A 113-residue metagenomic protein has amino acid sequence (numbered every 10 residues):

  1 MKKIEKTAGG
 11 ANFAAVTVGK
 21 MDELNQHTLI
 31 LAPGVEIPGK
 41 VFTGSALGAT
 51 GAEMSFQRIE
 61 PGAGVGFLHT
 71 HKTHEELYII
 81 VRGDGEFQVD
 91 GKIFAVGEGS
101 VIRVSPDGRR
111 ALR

Functional and structural regions predicted by a protein language model:
M1-G51, P61, F67: A short, N-terminal "cap"/entry segment at the start of jelly-roll beta-barrel domains of the cupin/DSBH fold
T43, S55-R58, S100, R110: Hydrophobic/aromatic beta-strand elements that line small-molecule binding cavities or substrate pockets in beta-rich
G44, E60, V81, G97 (+2 more regions): Residue-level detector of conserved, well-ordered beta-strand and adjacent loop positions that form binding/recognition
T50, Q88-K92: Short strand-coil-strand connectors
F56-P61, T70-Q88: Short, conserved beta-strand element in jelly-roll/cupin
F67, F87-Q88, V104, R109-R113: Short beta-strand His + acidic residue motifs that chelate non-heme Fe in jelly-roll/DSBH and cupin folds
E75, F94, R110: Glycine-centered loop/turn positions within well-structured domains that cap or flank conserved ligand/cofactor-binding
G91-D107: Short acidic-glycine-tyrosine-enriched beta hairpin
